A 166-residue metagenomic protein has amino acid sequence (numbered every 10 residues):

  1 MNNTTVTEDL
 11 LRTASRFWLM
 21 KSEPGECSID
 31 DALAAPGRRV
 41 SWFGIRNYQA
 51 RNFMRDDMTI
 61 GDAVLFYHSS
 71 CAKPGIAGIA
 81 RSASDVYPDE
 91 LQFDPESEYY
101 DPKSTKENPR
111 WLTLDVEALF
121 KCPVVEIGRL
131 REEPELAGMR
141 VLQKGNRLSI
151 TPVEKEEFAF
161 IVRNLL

Functional and structural regions predicted by a protein language model:
M1-I60, E157-F158, L165-L166: Compositionally biased, charged N-terminal/linker segments
E8-R12, D56-M58, A72, T105-N108 (+1 more regions): A general structural signal for short secondary-structure junctions and capping/turn motifs
A14-F17, I60-A63, A77, W111 (+1 more regions): Short, surface-exposed beta-edge/turn micro-motifs
K21, E117, T151: Residues in well-ordered beta-strands of folded domains
L65-F66, R81: Hydrophobic beta-strand signal
Y67-P74: Short, charged beta-turn/beta-strand-edge "cap" motif at the junction between a beta-strand and an adjacent loop
G78-L148: Aromatic- and Lys/Arg-enriched surface recognition patch
